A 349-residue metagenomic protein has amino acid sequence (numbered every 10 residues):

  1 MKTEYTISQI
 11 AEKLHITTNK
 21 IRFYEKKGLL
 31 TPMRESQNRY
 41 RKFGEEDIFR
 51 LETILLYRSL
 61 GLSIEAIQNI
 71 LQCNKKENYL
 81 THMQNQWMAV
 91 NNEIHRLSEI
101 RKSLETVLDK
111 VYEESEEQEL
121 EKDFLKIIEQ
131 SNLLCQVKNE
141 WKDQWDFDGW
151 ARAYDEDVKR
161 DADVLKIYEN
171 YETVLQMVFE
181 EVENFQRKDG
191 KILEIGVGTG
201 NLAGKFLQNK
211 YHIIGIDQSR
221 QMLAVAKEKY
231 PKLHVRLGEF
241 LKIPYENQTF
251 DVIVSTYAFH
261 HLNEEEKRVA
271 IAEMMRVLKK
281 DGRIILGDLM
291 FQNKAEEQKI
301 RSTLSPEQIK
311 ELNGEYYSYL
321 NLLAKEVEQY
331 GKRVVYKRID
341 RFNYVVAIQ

Functional and structural regions predicted by a protein language model:
M1-I64: Basic helix-turn-helix/winged-helix DNA-binding cores and closely related short helical interaction motifs
L71-S131: Short, charged amphipathic alpha-helical surface segments
Q136-R187: Conserved class I S-adenosyl-L-methionine
L193-E194, T199-K242: Class I SAM-dependent methyltransferase SAM/SAH-binding core
V254: A conserved beta-strand element that flanks and buttresses the S-adenosyl-L-methionine
Y257-A258: Short catalytic micro-motifs in class I SAM-dependent methyltransferases
R268-K280: A short glycine-rich, Lys/Arg-flanked "PGG" loop and its adjoining helix->strand segment in the class I
I285-N343: C-terminal alpha-helical "lid/dimerization" subdomain adjacent to the S-adenosyl-L-methionine
